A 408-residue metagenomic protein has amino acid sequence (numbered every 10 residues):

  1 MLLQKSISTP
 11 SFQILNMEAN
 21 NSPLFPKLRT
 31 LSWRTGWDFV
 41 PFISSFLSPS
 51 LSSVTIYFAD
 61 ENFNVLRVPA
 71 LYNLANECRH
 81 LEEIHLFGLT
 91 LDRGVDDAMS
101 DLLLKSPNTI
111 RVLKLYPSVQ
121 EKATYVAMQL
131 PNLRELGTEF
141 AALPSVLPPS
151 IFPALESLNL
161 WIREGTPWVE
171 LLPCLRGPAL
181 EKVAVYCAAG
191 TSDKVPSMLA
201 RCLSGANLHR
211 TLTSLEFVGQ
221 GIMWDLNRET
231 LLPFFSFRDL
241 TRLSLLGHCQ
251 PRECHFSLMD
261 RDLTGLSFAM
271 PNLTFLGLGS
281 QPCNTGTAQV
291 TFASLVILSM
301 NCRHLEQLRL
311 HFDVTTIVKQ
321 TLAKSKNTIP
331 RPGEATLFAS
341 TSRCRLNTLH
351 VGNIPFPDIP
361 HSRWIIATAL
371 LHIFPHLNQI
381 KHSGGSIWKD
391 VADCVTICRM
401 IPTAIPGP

Functional and structural regions predicted by a protein language model:
M1-P408: Leucine-rich repeat
